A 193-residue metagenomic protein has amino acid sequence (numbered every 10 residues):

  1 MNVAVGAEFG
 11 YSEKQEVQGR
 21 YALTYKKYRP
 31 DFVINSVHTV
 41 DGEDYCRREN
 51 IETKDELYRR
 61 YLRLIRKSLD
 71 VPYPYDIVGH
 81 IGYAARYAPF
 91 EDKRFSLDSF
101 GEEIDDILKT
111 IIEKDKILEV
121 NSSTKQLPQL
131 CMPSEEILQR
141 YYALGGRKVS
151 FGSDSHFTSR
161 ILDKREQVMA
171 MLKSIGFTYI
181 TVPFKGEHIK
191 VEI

Functional and structural regions predicted by a protein language model:
M1-E113: Extended substrate/RNA-proximal surfaces in nucleic-acid metabolism proteins
D70, E91-I193: Charged catalytic cores and adjacent phosphate/nucleic-acid-binding surfaces used for phosphate/nucleic-acid chemistry
